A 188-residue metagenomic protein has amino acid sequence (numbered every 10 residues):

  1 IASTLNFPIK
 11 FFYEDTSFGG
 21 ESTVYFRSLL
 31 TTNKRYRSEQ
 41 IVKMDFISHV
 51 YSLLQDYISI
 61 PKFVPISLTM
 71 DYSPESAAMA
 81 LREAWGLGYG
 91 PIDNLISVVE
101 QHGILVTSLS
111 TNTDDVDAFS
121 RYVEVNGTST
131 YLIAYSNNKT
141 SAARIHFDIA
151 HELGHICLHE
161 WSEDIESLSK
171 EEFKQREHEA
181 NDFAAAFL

Functional and structural regions predicted by a protein language model:
I1-L188: Short juxta-domain linker segments that transition from a proline/glycine-rich, charged coil into a short amphipathic
